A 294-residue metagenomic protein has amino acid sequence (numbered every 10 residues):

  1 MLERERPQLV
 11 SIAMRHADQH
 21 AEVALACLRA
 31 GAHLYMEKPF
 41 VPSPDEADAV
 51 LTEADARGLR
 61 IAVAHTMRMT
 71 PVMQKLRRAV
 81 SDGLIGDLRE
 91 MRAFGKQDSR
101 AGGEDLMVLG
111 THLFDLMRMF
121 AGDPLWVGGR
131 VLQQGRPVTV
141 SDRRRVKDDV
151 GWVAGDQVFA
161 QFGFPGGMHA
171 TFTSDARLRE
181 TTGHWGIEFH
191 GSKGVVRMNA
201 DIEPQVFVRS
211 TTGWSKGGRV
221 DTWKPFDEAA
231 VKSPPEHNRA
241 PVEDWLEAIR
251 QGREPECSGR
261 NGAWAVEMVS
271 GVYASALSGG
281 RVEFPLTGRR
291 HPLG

Functional and structural regions predicted by a protein language model:
L2, Q8-L9, R15-H16, A21-M69: Beta-strand-loop-alpha-helix segment that lines the small-molecule cofactor/substrate pocket of alpha/beta enzymes
L9-M14, D48, L59, V208 (+1 more regions): C-terminal helix-rich "cap/oligomerization" subdomain common to oxidoreductases
D18-Q19, R100, R136, R179: Short glycine-rich, flexible loops that bind phosphorylated cofactors or substrates
V23, V50, L76, G271-V272: Aromatic/hydrophobic pocket-lining residues that form π-stacking "cages" and hydrophobic walls in ligand
R60, M67-W152, G279: Predominantly a Rossmann-like dinucleotide-binding segment in NAD(P)-dependent oxidoreductases
D115-Q205, R239-E254, S270, R289-G294: Contiguous beta-strand/loop segments that form the cofactor/metal-binding neighborhood of enzyme cores
I187, E203-K216, V220: Short polybasic amphipathic segments
A230-V242, C257-R260: Active-site loop of classical SDR/Rossmann-like NAD(P)-dependent oxidoreductases, centered on the catalytic Tyr-X3-Lys
